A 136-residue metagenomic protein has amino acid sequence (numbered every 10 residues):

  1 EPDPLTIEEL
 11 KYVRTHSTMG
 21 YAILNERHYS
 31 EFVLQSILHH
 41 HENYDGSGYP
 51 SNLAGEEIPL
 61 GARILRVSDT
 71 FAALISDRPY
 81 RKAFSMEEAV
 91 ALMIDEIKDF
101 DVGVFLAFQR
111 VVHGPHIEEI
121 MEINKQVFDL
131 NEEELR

Functional and structural regions predicted by a protein language model:
E1-R136: Histidine- and acidic-residue-rich, metal-dependent catalytic cores
